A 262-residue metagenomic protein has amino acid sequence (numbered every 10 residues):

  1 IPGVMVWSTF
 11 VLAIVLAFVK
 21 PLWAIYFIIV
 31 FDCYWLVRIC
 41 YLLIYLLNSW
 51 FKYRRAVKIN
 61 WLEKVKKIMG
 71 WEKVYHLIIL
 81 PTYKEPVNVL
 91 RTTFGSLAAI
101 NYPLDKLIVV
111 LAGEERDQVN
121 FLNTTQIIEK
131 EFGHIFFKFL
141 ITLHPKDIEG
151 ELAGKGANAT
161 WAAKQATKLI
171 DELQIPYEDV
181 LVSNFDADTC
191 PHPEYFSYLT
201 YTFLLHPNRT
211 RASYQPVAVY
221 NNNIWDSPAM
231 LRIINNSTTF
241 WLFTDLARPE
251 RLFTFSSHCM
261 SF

Functional and structural regions predicted by a protein language model:
I1-K67: N-terminal membrane-anchoring/stem segments of glycan-assembly enzymes
M69-H76, E178: A short, charged/proline- and glycine-enriched loop that marks the coil->beta-strand transition at the N-terminal
K73-T82, F94-L97, K106-G113: Hydrophobic targeting segments
T93-K106, R116, E131, L205-H206: Short, acidic, metal-binding catalytic loop of nucleotide-sugar glycosyltransferases
G113-I128, H144-E149: A conserved acidic beta->alpha catalytic loop
F132-F136, L140, P145, E151-D171 (+1 more regions): Long helical/loop segments within the catalytic core of UDP-sugar-dependent glycosyltransferases, especially the large
V182: Short aromatic/hydrophobic "clamp" motif used to bind/position activated sugar donors
D186-C190: The conserved acidic donor/metal-binding loop of glycosyltransferases
